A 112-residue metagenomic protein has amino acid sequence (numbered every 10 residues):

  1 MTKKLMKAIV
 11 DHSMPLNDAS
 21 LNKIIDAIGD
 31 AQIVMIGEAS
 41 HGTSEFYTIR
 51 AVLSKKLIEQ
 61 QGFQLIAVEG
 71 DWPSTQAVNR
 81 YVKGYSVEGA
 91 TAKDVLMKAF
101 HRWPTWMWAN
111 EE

Functional and structural regions predicted by a protein language model:
M1-E112: Structured catalytic-domain cores with a bias toward divalent-metal coordination
